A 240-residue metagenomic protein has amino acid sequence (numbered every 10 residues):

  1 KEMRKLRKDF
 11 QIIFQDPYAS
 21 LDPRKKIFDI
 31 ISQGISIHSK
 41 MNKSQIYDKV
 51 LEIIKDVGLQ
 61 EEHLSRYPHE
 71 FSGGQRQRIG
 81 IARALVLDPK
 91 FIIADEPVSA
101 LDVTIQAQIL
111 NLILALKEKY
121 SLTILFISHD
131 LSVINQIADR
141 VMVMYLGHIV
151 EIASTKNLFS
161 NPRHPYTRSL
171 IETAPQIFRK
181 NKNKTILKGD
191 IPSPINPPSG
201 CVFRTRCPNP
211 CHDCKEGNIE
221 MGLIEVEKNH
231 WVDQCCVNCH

Functional and structural regions predicted by a protein language model:
K1, K25-Q45, G58, A153: ABC-type ATPase nucleotide-binding domains, specifically the catalytic core motifs of the NBD
S44-E62, I171-E172: Conserved ABC ATPase "signature" region
Y67-F71, Q75: Conserved ABC ATPase signature
V86-K90: A short, proline-enriched helix->beta-strand linker immediately N-terminal to the Walker B motif in ABC-type P-loop
I92-D95: Catalytic Walker B motif of ABC-type/P-loop ATPase nucleotide-binding domains
L101, I105-K182: P-loop NTP-binding/switch modules centered on Walker-like glycine-rich loops
S154-H240: Short catalytic/signature loops enriched in Gly
